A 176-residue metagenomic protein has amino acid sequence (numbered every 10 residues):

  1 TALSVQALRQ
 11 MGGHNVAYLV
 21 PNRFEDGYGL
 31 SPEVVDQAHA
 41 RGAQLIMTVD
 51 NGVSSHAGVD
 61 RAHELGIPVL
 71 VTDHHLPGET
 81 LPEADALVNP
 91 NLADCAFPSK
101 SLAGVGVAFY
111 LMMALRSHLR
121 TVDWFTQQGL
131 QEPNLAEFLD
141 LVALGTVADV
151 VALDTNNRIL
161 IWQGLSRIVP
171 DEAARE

Functional and structural regions predicted by a protein language model:
T1-E176: Replace "Mg2+/Mn2+-dependent" with "divalent metal-dependent
